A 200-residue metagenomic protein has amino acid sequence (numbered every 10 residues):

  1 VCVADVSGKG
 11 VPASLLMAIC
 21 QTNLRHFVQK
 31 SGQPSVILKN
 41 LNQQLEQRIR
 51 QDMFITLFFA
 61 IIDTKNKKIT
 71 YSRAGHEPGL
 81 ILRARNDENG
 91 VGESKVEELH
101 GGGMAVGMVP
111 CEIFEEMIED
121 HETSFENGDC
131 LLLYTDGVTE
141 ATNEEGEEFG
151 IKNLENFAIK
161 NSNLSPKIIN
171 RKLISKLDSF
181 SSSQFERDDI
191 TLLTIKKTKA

Functional and structural regions predicted by a protein language model:
V1-S7, V11-M17, Q21-A200: Conserved subregion of the PPM/PP2C metallophosphatase catalytic domain
